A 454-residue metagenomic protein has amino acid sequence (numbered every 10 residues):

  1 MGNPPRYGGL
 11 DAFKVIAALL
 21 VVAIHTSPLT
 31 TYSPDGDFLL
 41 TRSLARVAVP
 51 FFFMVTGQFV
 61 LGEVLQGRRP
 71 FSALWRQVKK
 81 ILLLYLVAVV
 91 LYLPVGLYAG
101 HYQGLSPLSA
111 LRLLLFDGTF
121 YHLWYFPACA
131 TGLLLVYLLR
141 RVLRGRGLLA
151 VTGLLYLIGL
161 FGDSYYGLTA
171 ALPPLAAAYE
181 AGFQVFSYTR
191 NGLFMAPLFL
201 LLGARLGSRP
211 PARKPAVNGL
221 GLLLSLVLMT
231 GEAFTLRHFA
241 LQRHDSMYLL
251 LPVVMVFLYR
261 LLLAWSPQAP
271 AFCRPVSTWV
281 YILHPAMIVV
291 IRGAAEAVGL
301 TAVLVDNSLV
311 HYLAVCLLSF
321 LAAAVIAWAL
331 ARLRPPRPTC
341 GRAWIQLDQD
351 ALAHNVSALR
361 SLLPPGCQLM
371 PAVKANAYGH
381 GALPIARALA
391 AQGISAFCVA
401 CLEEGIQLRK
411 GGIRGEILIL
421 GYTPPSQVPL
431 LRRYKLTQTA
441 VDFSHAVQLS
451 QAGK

Functional and structural regions predicted by a protein language model:
M1-T339: Alpha-helical transmembrane segments and their immediate juxtamembrane cytosolic regions
A12, R141, F272, A358-L362 (+3 more regions): Alpha-helical scaffold elements within enzyme catalytic domains, especially in hydrolases
G36-A48, Q349, A353-V356, A390 (+1 more regions): Short catalytic helix/loop segments, enriched in acidic residues and glycine and frequently bearing histidine
V136, R140, A353-R360, S450: Generic structural signal for well-ordered alpha-helical scaffold segments
L143, P364, K454: Short conserved AdoMet
C340-P364: Positively charged, low-complexity intrinsically disordered leader regions
W344-Q346, H354, C367-K454: Active-site-proximal beta-alpha core segment in soluble small-molecule metabolic enzymes
